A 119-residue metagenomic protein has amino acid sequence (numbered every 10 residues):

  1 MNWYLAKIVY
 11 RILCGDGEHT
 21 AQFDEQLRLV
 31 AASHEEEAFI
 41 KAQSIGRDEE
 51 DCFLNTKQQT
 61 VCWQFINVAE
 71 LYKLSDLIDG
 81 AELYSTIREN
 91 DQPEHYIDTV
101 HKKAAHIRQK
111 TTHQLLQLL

Functional and structural regions predicted by a protein language model:
M1-F23: Short aromatic-glycine-(Arg/Gly/Cys) micro-motifs in beta-strand/loop hairpins
W3-L5, L27, F65, E82: Broad gene-expression machinery/nucleic-acid interaction feature
L13-G15, E35-E37, K73: Generic "edge-of-domain/loop-turn" microfeature
D16-E18, I40, I78: Short acidic, gly/pro-rich beta-turn/loop elements at beta-sheet edges and active-site/ligand-binding grooves
T20-S33: A short, exposed loop/beta-hairpin motif centered on an aromatic-Gly-Thr core
S33-R47: A short, charged, amphipathic alpha-helix used as a generic interaction element across diverse proteins
D48-L115: Short, mixed-charge low-complexity intrinsically disordered segments
Q117-L119: Extended coiled-coil/helical scaffolds and adjacent low-complexity linkers that mediate multimerization and adaptor
